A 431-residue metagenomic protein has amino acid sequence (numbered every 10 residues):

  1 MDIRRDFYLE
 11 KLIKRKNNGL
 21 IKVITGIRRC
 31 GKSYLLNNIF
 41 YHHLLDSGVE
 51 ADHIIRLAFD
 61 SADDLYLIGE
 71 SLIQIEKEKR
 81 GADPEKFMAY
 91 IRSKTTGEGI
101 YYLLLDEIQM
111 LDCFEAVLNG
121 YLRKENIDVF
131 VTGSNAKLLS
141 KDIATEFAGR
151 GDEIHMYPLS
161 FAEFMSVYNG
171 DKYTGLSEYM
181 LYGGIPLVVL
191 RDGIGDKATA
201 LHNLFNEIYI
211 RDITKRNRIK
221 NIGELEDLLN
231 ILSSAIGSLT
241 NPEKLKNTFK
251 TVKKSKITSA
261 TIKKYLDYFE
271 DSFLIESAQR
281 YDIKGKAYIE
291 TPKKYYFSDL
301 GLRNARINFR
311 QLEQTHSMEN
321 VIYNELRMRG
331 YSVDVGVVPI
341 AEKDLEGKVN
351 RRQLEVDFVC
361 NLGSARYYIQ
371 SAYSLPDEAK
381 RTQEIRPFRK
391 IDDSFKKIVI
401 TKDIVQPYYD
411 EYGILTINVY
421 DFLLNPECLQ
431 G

Functional and structural regions predicted by a protein language model:
M1-G19: Pre-Walker A adenine-sensing motif
D2, T25, R29, S33-Y34 (+4 more regions): A cross-kingdom feature that marks ATP-driven nucleic-acid transaction machinery
D2, Y157, A162-P339: Interdomain hinge/linker elements that couple catalytic modules in large macromolecular machines
L45-S61: Conserved catalytic segments around the Walker B and adjacent sensor/switch elements of P-loop NTPase domains
L57-G99: Short glycine-rich substrate-engagement loop in P-loop NTPases that contacts/grips substrate
T96-F114: Conserved P-loop NTPase "ATPase switch" module shared by AAA+ and STAND
L104, D128-S134, H155: Structural recognition of the conserved hydrophobic beta-strand(s) that form the central parallel beta-sheet of P-loop
G120, K137-E153, V167-N169: Short regulatory helix/loop adjacent to the ATP-binding pocket of P-loop NTPases
